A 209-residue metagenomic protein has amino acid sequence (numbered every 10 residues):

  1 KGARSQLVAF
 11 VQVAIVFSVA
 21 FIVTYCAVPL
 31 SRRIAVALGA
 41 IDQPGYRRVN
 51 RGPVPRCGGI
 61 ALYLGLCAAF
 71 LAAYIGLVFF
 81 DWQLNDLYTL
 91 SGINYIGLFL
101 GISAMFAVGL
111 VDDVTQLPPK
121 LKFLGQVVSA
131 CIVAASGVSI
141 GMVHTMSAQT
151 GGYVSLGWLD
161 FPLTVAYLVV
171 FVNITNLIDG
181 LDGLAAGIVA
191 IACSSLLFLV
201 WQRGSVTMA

Functional and structural regions predicted by a protein language model:
G2-R4: Extreme N-terminal basic, low-complexity initiation segments that serve as generic localization/processing leaders
Q6-A209: "…together with the soluble PPM/PP2C metallo-phosphatase catalytic core" -> "…together with the soluble PPM/PP2C
